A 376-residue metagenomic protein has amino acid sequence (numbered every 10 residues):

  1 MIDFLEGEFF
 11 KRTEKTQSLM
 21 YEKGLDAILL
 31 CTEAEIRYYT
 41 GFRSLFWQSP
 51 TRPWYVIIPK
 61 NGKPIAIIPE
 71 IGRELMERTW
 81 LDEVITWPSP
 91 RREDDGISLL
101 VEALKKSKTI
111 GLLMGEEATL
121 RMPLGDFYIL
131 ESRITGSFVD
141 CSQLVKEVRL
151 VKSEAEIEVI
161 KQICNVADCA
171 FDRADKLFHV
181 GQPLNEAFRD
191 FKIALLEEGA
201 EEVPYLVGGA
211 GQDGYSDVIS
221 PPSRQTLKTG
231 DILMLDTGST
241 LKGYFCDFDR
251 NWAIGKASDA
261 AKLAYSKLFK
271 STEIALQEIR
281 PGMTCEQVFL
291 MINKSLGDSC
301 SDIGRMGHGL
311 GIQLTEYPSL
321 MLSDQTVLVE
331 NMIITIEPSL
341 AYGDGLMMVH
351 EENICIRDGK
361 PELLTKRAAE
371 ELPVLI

Functional and structural regions predicted by a protein language model:
M1-I376: Active-site neighborhoods and metal-handling regions in enzymes and metal-associated proteins
